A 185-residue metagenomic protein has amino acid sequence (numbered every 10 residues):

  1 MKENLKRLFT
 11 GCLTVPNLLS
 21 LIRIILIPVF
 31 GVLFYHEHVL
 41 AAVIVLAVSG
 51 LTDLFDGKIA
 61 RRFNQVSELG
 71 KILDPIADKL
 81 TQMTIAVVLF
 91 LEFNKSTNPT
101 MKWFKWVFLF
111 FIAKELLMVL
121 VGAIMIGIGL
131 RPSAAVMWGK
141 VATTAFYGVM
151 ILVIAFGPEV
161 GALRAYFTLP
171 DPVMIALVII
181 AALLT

Functional and structural regions predicted by a protein language model:
M1-F55, T143-F146, M150-V160, I180-T185: Topogenic membrane-insertion module of multi-pass membrane proteins
F9-L13, D56, A60-Q82, G129-K140: Juxtamembrane helix-capping/reentrant segments at transmembrane boundaries
T14, S20, G50-L54, K71 (+5 more regions): Hydrophobic transmembrane-helix microenvironments that flank and shape a buried ionizable site
S20-I27, A77-L89, F111-V119, A142-I151: Core segments of transmembrane alpha-helices that mediate helix-helix packing or line hydrophobic substrate/ligand
I25-I72, I85-E92, T100-F110, Y166-L184: Membrane-embedded alpha-helical segments that form the functional core of polytopic membrane enzymes, especially those
A42, F93-T97, G129-L130, P158-G161: Membrane-interfacial segments
T97, R131, G148-L152: Short, structured loop/turn "capping" segments at alpha-beta junctions
L120-P132: Membrane-helix boundary/interface segments in integral membrane proteins
